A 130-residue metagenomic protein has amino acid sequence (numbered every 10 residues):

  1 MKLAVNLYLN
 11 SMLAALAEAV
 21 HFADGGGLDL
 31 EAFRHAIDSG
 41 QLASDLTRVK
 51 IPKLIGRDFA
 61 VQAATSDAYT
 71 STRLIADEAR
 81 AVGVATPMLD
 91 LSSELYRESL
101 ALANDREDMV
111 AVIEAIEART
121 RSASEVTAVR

Functional and structural regions predicted by a protein language model:
M1-T120: Helical "substrate-binding/catalytic lid" subdomain of Rossmann-like NAD(P)-dependent dehydrogenases/reductases
T120-R130: Hydrophobic alpha-helical segments
